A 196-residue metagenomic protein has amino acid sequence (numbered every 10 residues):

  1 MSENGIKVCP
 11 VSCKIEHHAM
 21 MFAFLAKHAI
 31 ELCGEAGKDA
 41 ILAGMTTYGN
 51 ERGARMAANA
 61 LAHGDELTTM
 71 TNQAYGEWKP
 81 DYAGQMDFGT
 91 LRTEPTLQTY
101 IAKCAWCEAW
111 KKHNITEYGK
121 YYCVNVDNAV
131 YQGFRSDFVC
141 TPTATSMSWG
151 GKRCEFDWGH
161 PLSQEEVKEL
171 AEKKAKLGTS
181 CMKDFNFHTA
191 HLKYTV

Functional and structural regions predicted by a protein language model:
M1-T96, A105-N128, G133, D137-V196: N-terminal accessory segment detector
